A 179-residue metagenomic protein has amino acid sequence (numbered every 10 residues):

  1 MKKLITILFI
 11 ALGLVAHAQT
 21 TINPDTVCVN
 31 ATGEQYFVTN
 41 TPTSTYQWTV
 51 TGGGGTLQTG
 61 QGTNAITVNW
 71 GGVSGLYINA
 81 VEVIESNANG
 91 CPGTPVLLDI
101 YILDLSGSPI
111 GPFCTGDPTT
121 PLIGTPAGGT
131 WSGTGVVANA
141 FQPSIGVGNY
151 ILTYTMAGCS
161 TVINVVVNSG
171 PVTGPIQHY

Functional and structural regions predicted by a protein language model:
M1-T21: Bacterial Sec-dependent N-terminal signal peptides
A18-Y179: Proline- and Ser/Thr-rich low-complexity, intrinsically disordered segments
